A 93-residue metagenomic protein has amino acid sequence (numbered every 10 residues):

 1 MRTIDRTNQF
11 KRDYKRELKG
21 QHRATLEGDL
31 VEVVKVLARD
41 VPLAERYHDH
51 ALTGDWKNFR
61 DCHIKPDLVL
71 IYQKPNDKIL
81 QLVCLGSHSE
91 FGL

Functional and structural regions predicted by a protein language model:
M1-P66, P75-Q81, E90-L93: Basic, Lys/Arg-enriched alpha-helical interface segments
Y72: Acidic, metal-associated active-site segment
S87: Active-site glycine-centered loops adjacent to acidic/histidine catalytic or metal-binding residues that shape
